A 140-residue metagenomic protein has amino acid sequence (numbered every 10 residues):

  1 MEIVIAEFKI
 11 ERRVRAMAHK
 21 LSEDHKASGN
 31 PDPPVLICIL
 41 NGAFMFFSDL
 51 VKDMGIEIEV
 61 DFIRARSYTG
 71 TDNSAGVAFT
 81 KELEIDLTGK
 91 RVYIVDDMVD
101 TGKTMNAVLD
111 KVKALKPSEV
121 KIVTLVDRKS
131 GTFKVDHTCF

Functional and structural regions predicted by a protein language model:
M1-F140: PRPP-associated nucleotide enzymes
